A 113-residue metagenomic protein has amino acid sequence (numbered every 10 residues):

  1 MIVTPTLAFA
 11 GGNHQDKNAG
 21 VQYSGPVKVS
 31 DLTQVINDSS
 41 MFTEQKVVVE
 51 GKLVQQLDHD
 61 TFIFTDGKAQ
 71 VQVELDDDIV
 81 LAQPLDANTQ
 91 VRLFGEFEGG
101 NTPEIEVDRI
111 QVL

Functional and structural regions predicted by a protein language model:
M1-T4: Sec-dependent N-terminal signal peptides of Gram-negative exported proteins
T6-L113: OB-fold and OB-like single-stranded nucleic-acid-recognition modules and their adjacent interaction interfaces
